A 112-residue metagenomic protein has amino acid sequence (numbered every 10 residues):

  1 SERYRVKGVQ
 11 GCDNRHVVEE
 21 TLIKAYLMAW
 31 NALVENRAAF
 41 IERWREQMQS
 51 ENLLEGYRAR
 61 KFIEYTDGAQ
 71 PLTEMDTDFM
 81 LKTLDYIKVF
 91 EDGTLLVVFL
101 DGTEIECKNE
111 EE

Functional and structural regions predicted by a protein language model:
S1-E112: Amphipathic alpha-helical coiled-coil/heptad-repeat segments
